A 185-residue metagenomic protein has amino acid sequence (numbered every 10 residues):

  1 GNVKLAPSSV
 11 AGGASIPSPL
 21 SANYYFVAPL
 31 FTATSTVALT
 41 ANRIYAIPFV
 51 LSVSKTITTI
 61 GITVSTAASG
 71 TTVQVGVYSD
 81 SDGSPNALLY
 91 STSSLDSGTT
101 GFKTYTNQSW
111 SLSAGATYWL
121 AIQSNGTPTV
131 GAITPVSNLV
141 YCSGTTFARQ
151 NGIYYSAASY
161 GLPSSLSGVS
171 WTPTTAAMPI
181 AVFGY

Functional and structural regions predicted by a protein language model:
G1-A33, A38, A68: Fibrous stalk/shaft segments of extracellular and virion attachment machinery
K4-P7, I60, Y78, I122-Q123: Beta-strand-rich, repetitive solenoid scaffolds
T32-I44, S94-T100, W171-P173: Extracellular beta-rich ligand/substrate-recognition surface
A41-N42, L51-T59: Extended extracellular/luminal ectodomain segments enriched in beta-structured repeat modules
P48-S54, T66-G70, G168-P173, F183-Y185: Disulfide-rich extracellular domains of secreted proteins
K55-T66, L120: A short beta-strand element within beta-rich, extracytoplasmic domains of secreted/secretory-pathway proteins
G70-R149: Aromatic- and Gly/Pro-enriched, solvent-exposed loop/edge beta-strand patches characteristic of beta-rich domains
Q123-Y185: Short, surface-exposed beta-strand/loop patches at domain edges that form aromatic-rich interfacial subsites
